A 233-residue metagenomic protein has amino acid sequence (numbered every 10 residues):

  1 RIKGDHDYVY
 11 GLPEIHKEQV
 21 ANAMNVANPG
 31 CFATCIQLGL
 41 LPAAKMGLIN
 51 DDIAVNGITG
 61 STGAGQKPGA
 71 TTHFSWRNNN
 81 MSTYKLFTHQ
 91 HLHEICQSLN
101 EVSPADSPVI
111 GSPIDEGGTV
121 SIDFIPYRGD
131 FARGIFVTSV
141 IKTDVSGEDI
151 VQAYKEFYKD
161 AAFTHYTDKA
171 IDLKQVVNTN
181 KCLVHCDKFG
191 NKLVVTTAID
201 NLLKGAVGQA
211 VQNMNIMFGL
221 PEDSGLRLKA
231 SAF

Functional and structural regions predicted by a protein language model:
R1-L86, S103-D106, G117-G118, H185-F189 (+2 more regions): N-terminal Rossmann-like NAD(P) cofactor-binding subdomain of oxidoreductases, focused on the glycine-rich
D7, C31-L38, L86-E94, D149 (+3 more regions): Conserved active-site and cofactor/substrate-binding residues in soluble primary-metabolism enzymes
A23, M81, G134-T138, K192-V194: Short, solvent-exposed beta-strand edge segments and adjacent coil->beta transition regions
L38, P42, E94-S98, A153 (+2 more regions): Alpha-helical scaffold segments in soluble metabolic enzymes
T83-F87, Y127, D172-V176: Short Gly/Pro-enriched turn/cap motifs at secondary-structure boundaries
H89-D106, G117-Y166: C-terminal substrate-binding/catalytic lobe of Rossmann-fold NAD(P)-dependent dehydrogenases
G111-G117: Glycine-biased, low-complexity coil/linker segments
V140-F233: C-terminal active-site/capping subdomain that shapes the small-molecule cofactor and substrate pocket of enzyme
